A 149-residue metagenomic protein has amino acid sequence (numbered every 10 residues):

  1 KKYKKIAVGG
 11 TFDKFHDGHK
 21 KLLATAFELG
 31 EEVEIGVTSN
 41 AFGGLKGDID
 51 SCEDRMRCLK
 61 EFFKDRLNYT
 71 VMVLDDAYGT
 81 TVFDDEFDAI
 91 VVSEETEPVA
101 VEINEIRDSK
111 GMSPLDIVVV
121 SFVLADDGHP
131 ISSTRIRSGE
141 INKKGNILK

Functional and structural regions predicted by a protein language model:
K1-K149: Nucleotidyltransferase catalytic core that binds NTPs
